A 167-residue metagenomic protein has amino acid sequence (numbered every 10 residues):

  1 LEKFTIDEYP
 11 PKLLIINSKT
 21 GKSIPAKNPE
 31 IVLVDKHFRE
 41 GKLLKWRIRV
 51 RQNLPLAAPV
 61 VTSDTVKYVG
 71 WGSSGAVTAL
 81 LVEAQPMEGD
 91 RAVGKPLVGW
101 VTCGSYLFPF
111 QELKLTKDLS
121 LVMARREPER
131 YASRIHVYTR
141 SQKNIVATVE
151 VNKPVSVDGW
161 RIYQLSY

Functional and structural regions predicted by a protein language model:
L1-Y167: Solvent-exposed, non-transmembrane regions of integral membrane proteins
